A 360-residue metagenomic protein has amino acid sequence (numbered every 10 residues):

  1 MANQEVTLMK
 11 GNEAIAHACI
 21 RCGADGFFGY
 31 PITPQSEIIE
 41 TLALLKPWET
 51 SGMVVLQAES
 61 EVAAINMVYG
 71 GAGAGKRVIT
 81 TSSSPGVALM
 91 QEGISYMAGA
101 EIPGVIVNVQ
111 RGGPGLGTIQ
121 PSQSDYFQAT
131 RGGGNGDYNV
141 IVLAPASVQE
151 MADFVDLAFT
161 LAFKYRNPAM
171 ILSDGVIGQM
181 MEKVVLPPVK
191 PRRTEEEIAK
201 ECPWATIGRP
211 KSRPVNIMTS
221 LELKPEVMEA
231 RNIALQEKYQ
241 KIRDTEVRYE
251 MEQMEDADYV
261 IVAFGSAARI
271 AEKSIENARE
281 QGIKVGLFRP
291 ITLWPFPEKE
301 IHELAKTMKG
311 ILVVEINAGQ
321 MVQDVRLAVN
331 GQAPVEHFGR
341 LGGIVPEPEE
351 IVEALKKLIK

Functional and structural regions predicted by a protein language model:
T7-L44: N-terminal glycine-rich anion-binding loops that anchor highly charged ligand groups
K10-A14, Q236-Y259, E272: Glycine-/acidic-rich phosphate or pyrophosphate-binding loops and their flanking alpha/beta elements
E37-R131, I141-F163: Thiamine diphosphate
V140-E197, E350-K360: Structural signature of the thiamine diphosphate
R166-M251: Conformationally flexible catalytic loops at phosphate/diphosphate-handling active centers
Y249-K284, F288, W294-E300: Redox- and metal-dependent alpha/beta enzyme cores, enriched for Fe-S-associated oxidoreductases and cofactor-handling
E315-K360: Peripheral docking tails and interdomain loops at the edges of cofactor- or intermediate-handling domains
